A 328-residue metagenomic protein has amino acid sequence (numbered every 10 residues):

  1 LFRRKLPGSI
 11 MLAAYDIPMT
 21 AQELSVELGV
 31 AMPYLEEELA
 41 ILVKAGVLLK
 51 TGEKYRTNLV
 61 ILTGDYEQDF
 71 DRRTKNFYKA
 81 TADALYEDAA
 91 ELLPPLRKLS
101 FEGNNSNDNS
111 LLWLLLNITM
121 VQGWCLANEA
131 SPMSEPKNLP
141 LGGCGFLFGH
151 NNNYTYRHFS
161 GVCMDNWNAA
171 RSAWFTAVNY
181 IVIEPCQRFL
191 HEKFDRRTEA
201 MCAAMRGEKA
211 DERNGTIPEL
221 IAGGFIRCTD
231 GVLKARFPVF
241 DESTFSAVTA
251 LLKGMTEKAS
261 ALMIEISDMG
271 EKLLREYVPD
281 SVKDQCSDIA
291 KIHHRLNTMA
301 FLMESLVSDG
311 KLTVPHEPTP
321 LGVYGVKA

Functional and structural regions predicted by a protein language model:
L1-L12, I17, S25-V30, L48: N-terminal leader/presequence-like segments
L1-S9, F159-T198: Short alpha-helical segments that sit at the start of domains
D16-E23, K193-E199, A203-E212: Short capping segments at the starts of secondary-structure elements
L28-A45, K50, K209-G223, C228: Short amphipathic alpha-helical interaction segments
E37, E53, D71-A173: Extended alpha-helical scaffolding regions
E53-L59, G231-P238: Minor-groove-contacting beta-hairpin "wing" of winged helix-turn-helix DNA-binding domains
L59-L93, P238-G270: Short, amphipathic alpha-helical interaction segments positioned at domain boundaries
L220-G224, A250-A328: Phosphate/adenylate-binding glycine loop and adjacent helical scaffold
